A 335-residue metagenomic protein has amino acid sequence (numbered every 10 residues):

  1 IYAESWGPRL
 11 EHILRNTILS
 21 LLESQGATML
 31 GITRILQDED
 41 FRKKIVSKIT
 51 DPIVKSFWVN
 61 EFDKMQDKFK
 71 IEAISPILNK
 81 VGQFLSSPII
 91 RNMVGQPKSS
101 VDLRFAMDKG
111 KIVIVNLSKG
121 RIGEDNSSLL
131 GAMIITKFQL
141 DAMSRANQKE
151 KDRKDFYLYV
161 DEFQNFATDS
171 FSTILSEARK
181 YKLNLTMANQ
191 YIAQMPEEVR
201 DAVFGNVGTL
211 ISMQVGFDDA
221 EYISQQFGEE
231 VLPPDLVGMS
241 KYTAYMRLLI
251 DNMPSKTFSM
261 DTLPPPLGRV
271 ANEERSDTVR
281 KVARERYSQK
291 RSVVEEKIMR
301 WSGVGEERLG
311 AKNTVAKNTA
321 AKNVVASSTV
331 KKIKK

Functional and structural regions predicted by a protein language model:
I1-L183, V199, L236, S240 (+1 more regions): P-loop NTPase motor domains
T33, D40-I49, E72-P76, F105 (+3 more regions): Conserved P-loop NTPase motor module
V115, M213, M260: Hydrophobic residues at beta-strand termini and immediately following loops that shape nucleotide-binding pockets
L130-F138, I223, F227, P264: Short amphipathic C-terminal alpha-helix that caps PH/PH-like domains
D141-R145, L185-A188, M213-G216, G238-K241 (+2 more regions): Short, surface-exposed, polar/charged, turn-prone segments marking secondary-structure boundaries
E162, Q190, Q214, L263-P264: Conserved residues at beta->alpha junctions
I174-K256: Conserved ATP-driven motor cores of ASCE-family P-loop NTPases powering translocation/secretion/packaging/pilus
